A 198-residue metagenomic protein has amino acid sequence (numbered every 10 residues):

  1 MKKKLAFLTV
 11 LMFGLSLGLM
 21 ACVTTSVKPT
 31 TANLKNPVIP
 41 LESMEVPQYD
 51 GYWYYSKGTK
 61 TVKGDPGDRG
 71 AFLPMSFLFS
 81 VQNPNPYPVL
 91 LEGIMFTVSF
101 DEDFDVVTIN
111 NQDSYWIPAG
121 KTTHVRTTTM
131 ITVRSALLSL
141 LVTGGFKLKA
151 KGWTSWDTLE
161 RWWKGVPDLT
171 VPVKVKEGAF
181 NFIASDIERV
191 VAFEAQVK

Functional and structural regions predicted by a protein language model:
M1-C22: Sec-dependent bacterial lipoprotein signal peptides
L17-I39: Bacterial Sec signal peptide processing site at the extreme N-terminus
T31-Y55: Post-signal peptide N-terminal segment of mature Sec-exported envelope proteins
Q48-P74, Q82-V89, W116-P118: Short, solvent-exposed beta-strand/turn "edge" segments of beta-rich domains on protein surfaces
A71-F77, T170, K174: Short, solvent-exposed loop/turn segments enriched in Ser/Thr/Gly
Q82, P86-D105: Short acidic, flexible loop segments centered on an aromatic residue
D101-K147: Intrinsically disordered, low-complexity Pro/Gly/Ser/Thr-rich segments with frequent PxxP/GP/PP motifs and embedded
V133-K198: Terminal connector regions
